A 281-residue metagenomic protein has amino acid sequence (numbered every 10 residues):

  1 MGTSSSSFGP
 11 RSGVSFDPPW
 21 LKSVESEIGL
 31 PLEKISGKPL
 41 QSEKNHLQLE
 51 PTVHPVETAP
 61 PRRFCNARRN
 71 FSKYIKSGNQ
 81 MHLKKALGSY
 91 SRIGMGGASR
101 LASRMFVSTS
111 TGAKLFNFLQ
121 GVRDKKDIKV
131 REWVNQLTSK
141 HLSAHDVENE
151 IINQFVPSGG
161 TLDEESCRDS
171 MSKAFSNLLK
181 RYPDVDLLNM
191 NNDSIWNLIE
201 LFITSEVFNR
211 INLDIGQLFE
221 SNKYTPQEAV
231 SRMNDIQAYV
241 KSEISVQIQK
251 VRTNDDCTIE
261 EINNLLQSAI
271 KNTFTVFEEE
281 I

Functional and structural regions predicted by a protein language model:
M1-D124: N-terminal leader regions
V24-E25, L32, S36, K44 (+5 more regions): Residue-level detector of alpha-helical secondary structure
N45, N66, N70, N79 (+13 more regions): Detector for Asparagine
M95-I203: Long amphipathic alpha-helical segments with strong coiled-coil/leucine-zipper propensity
F202, N209, L213-I281: Alpha-helical oligomerization segments
